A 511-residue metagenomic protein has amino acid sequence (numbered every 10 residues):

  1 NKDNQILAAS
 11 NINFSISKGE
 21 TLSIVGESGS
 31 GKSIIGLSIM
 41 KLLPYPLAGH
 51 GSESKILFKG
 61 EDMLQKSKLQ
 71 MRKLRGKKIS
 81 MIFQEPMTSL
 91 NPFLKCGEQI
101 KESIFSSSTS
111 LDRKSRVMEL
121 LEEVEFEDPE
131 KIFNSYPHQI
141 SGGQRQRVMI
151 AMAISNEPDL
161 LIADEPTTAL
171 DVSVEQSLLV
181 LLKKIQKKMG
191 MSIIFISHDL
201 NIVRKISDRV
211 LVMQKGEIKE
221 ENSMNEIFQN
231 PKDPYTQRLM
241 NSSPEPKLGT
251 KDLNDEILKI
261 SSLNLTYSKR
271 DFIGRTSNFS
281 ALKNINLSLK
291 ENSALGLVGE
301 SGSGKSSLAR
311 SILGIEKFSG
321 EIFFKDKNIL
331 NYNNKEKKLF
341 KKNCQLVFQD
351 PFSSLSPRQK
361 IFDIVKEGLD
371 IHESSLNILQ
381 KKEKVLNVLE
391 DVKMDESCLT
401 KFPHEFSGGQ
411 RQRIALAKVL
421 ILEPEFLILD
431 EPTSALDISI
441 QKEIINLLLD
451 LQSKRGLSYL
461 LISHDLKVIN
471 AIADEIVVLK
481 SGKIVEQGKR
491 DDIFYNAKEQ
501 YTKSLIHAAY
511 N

Functional and structural regions predicted by a protein language model:
H50-D62, G320-I329: Conserved ABC transporter NBD signature motif
D62, D112-K131, L379-S397: Conserved ABC ATPase "signature" region
S135-I140, Q144, F402-F406, Q410: Conserved ABC ATPase signature
S155-D159, I421-E425: A short, proline-enriched helix->beta-strand linker immediately N-terminal to the Walker B motif in ABC-type P-loop
V203-K205, I469-A471: A short, surface-exposed alpha-helical micro-motif characterized by mixed small hydrophobic and charged/polar residues
I218-N222, N230, Q487-G488: ABC ATPase "signature
